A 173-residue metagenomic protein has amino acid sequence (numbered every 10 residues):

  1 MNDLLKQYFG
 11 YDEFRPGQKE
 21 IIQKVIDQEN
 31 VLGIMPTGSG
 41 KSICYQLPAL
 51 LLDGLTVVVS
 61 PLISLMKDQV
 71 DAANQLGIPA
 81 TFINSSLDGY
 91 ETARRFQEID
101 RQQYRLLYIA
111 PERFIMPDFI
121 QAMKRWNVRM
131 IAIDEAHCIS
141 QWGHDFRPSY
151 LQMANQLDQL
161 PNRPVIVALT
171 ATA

Functional and structural regions predicted by a protein language model:
M1-P36: Conserved pre-motif I regulatory segment
D27-G33, G54-L55, Q103-R105, P164-V165: Pre-Walker A (Motif I) flank of P-loop NTPase domains
Q28-L47, V57-S60, L169-T172: Walker A/P-loop
P36-G38, E135-C138, A154-A173: Conserved helicase ATPase motor motifs in RecA-like P-loop NTPase domains
S39, L87-M130, C138-H144: Conserved helix/coil segment N-terminal to the catalytic DExD/H
G54-L76, S85-L87, E91, A110-R113 (+1 more regions): Conserved Walker A/P-loop ATP-binding site and its immediately adjacent core in helicase/helicase-like ATPase domains
V58-V59, L107-I109, M130-I133, V165-A171: Structural recognition of the conserved hydrophobic beta-strand(s) that form the central parallel beta-sheet of P-loop
Q121-W126, Q141-P164: Short, conserved "post-DEAD/DEAH" coupling segment immediately C-terminal to helicase motif II within the SF2/RecA-like
